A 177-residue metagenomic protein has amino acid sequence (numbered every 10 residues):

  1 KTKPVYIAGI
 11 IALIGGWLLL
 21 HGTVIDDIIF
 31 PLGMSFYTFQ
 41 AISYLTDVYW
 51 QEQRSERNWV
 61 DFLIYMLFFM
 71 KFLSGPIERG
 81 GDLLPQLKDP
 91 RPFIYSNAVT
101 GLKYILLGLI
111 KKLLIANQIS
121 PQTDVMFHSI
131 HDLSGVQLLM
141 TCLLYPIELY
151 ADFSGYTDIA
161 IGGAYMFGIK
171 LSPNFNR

Functional and structural regions predicted by a protein language model:
K1-R177: Membrane-embedded transmembrane alpha-helical bundles that form the catalytic cores of multi-pass lipid-modifying
